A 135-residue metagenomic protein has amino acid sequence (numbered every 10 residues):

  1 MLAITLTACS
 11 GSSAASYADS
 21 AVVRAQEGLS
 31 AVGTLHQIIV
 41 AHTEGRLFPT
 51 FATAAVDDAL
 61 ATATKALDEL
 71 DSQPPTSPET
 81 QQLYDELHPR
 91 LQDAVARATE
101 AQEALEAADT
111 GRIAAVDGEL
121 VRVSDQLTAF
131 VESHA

Functional and structural regions predicted by a protein language model:
M1-G11: Sec-dependent bacterial lipoprotein signal peptides
S10-R24: Disorder-to-helix initiation segments
S20-T99, R112-E119, V123-S133: Alpha-helical segments in soluble extracytoplasmic regions
E100-T110: Membrane-helix boundary connector in multi-pass membrane proteins
